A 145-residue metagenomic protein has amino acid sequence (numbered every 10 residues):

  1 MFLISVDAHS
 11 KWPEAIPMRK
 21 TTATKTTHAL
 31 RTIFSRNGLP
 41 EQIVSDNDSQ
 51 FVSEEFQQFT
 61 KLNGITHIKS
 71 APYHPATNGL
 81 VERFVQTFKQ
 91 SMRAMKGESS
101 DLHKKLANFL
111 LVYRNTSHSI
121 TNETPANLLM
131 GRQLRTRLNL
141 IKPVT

Functional and structural regions predicted by a protein language model:
M1-Q90, S119-T145: Retroviral integrase
Q90-K96: A polyampholytic, Gly/Pro-enriched intrinsically disordered region
K96-N108: Short, charged, surface-exposed loops that flank catalytic or proteolytic processing sites
Y113: Active-site-proximal, structured, solvent-exposed surfaces of multi-pass membrane proteins that position macromolecular
